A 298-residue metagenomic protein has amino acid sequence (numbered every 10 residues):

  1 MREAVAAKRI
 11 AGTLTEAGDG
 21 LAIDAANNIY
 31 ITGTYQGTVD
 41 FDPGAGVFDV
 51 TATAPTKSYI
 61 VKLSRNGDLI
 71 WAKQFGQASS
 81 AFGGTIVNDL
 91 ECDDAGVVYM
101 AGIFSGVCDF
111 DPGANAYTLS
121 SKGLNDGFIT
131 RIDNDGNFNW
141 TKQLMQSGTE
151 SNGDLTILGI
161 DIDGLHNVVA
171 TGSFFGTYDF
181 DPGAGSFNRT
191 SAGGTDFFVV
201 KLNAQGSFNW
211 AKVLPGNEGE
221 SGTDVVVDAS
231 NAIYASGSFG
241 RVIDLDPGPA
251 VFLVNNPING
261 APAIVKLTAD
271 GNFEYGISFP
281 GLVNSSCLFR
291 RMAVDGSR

Functional and structural regions predicted by a protein language model:
M1-R298: A sequence-level/structural motif corresponding to short, flexible coil/turn segments enriched in small polar residues
